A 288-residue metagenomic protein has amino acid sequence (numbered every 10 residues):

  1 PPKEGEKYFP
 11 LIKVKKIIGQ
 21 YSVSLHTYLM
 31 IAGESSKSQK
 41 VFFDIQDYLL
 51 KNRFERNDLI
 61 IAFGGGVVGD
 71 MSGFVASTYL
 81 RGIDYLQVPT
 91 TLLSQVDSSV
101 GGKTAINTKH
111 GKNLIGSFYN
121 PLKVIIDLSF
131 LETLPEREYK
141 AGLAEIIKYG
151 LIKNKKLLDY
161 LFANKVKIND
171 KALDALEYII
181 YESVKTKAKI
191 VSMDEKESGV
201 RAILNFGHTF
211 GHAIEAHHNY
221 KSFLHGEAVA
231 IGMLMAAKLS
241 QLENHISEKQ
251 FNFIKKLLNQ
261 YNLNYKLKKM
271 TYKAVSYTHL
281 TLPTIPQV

Functional and structural regions predicted by a protein language model:
P1-L59: ATP/NTP phosphate-donor binding region
Y28, A62-F63, V88: Structural motif
V67-F74: Short glycine/serine/threonine-rich phosphate/pyrophosphate-binding segments that cradle anionic phosphate groups
F74-K167: A glycine/threonine-rich phosphate-anchoring loop and its flanking beta-alpha core in nucleotide/phosphate-binding
N164-K273: Active-site segments that bind and position negatively charged phosphate/pyrophosphate groups
T278-T284: Conserved small/polar residues in nucleotide/adenosyl-binding loops
